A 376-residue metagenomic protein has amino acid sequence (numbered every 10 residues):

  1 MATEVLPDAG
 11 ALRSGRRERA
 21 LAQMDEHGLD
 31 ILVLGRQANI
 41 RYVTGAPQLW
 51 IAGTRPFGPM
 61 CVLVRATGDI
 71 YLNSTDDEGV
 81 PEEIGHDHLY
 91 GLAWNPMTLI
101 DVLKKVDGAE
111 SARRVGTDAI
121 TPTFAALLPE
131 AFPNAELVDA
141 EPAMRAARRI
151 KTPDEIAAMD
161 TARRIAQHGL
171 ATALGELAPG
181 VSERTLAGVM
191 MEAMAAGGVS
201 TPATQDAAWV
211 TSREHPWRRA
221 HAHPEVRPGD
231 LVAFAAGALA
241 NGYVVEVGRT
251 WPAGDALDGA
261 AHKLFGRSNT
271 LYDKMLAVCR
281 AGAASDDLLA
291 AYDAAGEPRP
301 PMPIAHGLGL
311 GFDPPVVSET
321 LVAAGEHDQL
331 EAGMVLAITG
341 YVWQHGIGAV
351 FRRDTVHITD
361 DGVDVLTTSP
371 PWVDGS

Functional and structural regions predicted by a protein language model:
M1-S376: Active-site neighborhoods and metal-handling regions in enzymes and metal-associated proteins
